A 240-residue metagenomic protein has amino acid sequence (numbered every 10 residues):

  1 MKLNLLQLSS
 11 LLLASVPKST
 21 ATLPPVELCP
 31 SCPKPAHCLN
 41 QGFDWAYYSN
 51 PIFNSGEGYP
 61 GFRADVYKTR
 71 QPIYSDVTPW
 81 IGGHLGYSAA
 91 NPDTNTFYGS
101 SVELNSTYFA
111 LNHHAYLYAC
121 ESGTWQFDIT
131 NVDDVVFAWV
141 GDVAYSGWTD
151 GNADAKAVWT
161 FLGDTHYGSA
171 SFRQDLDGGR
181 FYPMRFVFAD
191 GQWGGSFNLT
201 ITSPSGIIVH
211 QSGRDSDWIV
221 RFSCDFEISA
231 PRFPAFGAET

Functional and structural regions predicted by a protein language model:
M1-T22: Fungal secretory targeting signals
T22-T240: Acidic/polar, compositionally biased interaction segments
